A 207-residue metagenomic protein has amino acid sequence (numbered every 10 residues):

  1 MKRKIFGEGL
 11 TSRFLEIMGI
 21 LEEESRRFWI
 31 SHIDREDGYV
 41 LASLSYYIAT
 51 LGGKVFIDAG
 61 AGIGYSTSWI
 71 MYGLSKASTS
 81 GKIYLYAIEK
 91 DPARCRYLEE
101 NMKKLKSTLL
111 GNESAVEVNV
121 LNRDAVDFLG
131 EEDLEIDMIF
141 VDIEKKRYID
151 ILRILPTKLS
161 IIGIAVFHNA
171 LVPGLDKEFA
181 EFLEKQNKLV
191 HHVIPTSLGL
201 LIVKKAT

Functional and structural regions predicted by a protein language model:
M1-G53: Class I SAM-dependent transferase core
G52-G62: Conserved class I S-adenosyl-L-methionine
A61, V116-P173: Active-site segment flanking the S-adenosylmethionine/decSAM binding pocket in AdoMet-dependent transferases
G81-E89: Conserved SAM-binding motif I beta-strand of class I
I88-P92, I143: Short beta->alpha hinge that forms the Motif I/post-I loop of the SAM-binding pocket
D91-L134: S-adenosyl-L-methionine
K145-T207: C-terminal substrate-binding/active-site "lid" region of AdoMet-derived donor-dependent transferases
